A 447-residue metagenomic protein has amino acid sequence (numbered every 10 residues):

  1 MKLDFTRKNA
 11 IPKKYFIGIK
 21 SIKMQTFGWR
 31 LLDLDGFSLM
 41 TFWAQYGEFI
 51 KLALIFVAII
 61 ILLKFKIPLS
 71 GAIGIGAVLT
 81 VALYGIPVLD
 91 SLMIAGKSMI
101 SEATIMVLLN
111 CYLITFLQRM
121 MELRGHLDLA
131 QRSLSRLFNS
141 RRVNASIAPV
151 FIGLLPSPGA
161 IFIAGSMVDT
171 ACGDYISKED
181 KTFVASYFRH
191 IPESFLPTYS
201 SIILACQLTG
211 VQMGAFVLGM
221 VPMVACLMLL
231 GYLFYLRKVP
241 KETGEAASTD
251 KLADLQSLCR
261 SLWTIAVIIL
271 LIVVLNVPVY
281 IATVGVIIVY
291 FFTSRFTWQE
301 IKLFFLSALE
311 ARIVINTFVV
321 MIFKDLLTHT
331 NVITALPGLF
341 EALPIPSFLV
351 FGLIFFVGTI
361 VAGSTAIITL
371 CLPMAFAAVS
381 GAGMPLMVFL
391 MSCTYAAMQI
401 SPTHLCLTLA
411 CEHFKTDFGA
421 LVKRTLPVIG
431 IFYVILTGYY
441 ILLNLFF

Functional and structural regions predicted by a protein language model:
L34-F116, L129-S133, I265-P344: Hydrophobic transmembrane alpha-helices of multi-pass solute/ion transporters
P68, M106, Q118-G125, G153-A164 (+4 more regions): Short helix-coil transition sites and intra-membrane helix breaks within transmembrane domains of multi-pass
V78-V88, R142-I147, L252-S261, E310-F323 (+2 more regions): Small-residue-rich segments of transmembrane alpha-helices in multi-pass membrane proteins, especially helix faces
N110-L113, S135-M167, L343-Y395: Hydrophobic alpha-helical transmembrane segments of multi-pass integral membrane proteins, predominantly secondary
V143-L208, G383-A420: Alpha-helical membrane segments and immediately flanking helix-loop junctions that form or couple to the substrate/ion
S201, F216-L229, T359-L370, F376-F447: C-terminal transmembrane helix pair
R237-L262, W298-S307: Flexible interhelical linker loops that connect adjacent transmembrane helices in multi-pass membrane transporters
